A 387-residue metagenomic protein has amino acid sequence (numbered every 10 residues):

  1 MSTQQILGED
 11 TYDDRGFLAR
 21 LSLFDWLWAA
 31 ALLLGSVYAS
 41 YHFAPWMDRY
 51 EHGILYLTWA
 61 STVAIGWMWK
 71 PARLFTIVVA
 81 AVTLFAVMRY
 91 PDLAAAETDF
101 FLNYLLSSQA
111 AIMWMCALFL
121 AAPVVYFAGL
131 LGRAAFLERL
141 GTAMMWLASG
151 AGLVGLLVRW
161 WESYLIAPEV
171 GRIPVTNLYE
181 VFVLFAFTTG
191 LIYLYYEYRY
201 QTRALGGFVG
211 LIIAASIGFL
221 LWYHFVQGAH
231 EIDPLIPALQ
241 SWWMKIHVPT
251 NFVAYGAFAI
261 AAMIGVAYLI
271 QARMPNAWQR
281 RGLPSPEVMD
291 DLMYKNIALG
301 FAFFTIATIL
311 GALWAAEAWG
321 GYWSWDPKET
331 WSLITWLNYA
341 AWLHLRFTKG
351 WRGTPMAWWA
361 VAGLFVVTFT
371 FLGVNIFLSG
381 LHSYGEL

Functional and structural regions predicted by a protein language model:
S2-E97, S107-I232, L239, W243-N276 (+2 more regions): Hydrophobic cores of alpha-helical transmembrane segments in multi-pass integral membrane proteins
W278-P284: Hydrophobic, helix-prone linear segments
